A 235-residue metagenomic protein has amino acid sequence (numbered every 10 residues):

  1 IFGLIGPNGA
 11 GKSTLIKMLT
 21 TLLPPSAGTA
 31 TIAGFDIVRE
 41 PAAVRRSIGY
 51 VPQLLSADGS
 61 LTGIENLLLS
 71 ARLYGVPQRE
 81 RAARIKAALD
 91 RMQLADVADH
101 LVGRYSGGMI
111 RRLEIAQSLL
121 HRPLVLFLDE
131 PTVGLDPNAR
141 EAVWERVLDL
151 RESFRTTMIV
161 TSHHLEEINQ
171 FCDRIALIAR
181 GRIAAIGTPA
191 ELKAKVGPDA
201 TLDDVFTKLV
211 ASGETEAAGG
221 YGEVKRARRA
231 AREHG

Functional and structural regions predicted by a protein language model:
L68, R72, R79-V97: Conserved ABC ATPase "signature" region
R122: Conserved catalytic motifs of ABC-family nucleotide-binding domains
L126-D129: Catalytic Walker B motif of ABC-type/P-loop ATPase nucleotide-binding domains
E141-F154: Helical segment within the ABC ATPase nucleotide-binding domain
I168-Q170: A short, surface-exposed alpha-helical micro-motif characterized by mixed small hydrophobic and charged/polar residues
I186-G187: ABC ATPase "signature
